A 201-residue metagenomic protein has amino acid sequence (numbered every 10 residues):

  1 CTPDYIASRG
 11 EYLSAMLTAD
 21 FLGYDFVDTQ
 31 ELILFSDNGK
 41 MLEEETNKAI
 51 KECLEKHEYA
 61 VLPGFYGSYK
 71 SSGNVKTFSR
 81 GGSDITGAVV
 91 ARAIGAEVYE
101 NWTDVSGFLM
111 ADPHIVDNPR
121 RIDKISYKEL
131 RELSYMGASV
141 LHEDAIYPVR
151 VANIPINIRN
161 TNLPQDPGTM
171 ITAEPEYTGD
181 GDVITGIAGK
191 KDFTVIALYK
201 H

Functional and structural regions predicted by a protein language model:
C1-I146: Nucleotide/pyrophosphate-binding catalytic subdomain
G64, I156, I196-L198: Preference for bulky hydrophobic residues occupying beta-strand positions in well-ordered beta-sheet regions
Y66-G67, S83, G95, S106 (+4 more regions): Short, glycine-/Ser/Thr-/acidic-enriched flexible segments
D123-E129, R159-E176: Short flexible/disordered coil segments
L141-D144, P155-P164: Flexible, glycine/charged-enriched surface loops at secondary-structure junctions
P167-H201: A conserved regulatory-domain signal marking ACT and ACT-like small-molecule sensing domains and adjacent regulatory
